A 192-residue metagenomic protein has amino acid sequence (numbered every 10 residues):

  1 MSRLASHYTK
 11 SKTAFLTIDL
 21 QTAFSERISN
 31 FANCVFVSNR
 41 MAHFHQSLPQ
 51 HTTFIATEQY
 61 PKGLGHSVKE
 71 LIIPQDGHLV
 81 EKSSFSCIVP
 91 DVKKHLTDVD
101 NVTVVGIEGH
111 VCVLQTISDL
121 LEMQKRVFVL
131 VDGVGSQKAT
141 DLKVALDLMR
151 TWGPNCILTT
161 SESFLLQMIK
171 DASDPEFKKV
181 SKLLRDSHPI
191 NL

Functional and structural regions predicted by a protein language model:
S2-A14, L48-Q50, K62-L192: Active-site-adjacent betaalpha module
K10-T13, R27-Y60: A short alpha/beta connector and helix-capping loop motif
L16-I18: Short hydrophobic beta-strand that contains or immediately precedes a catalytic carboxylate
L20, R40-F44, M168: Bulky hydrophobic/aromatic packing residues
Q21-C34, N101-H110: Short, glycine-rich nucleotide/cofactor-binding loops
